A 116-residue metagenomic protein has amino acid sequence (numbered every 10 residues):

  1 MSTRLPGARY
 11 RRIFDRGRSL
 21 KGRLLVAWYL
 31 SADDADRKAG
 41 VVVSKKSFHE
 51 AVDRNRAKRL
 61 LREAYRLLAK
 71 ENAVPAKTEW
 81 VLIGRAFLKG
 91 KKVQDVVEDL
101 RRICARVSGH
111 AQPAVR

Functional and structural regions predicted by a protein language model:
M1-R116: Positively charged, solvent-exposed patches that mediate nucleic-acid binding
